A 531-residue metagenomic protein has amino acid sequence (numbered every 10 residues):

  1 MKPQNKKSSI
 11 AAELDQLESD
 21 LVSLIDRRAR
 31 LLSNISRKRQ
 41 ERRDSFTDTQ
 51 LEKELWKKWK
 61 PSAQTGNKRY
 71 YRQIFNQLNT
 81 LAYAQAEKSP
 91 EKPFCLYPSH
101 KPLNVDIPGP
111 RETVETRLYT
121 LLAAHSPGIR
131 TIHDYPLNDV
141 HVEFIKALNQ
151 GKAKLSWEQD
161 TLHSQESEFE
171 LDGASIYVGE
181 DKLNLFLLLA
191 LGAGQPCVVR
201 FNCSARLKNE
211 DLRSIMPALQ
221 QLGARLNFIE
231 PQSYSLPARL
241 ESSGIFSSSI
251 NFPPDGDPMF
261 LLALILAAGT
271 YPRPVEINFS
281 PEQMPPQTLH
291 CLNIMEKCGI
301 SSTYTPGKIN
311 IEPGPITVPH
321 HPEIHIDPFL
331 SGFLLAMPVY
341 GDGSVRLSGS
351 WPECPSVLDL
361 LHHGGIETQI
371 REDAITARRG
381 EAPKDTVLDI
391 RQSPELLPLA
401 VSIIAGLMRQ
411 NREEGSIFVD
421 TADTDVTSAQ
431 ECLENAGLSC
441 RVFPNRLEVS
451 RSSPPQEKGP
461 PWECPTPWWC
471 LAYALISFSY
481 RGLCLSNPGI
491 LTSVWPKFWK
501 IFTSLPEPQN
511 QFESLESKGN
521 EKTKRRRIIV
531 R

Functional and structural regions predicted by a protein language model:
P3, S8, D15, R30 (+2 more regions): Short, structured segments at the rim of ligand-binding sites
L21-V22, A218: A general, composition-driven signal for non-globular sequence regions
T49: Divalent-cation-assisted or electrostatically stabilized phosphate/pyrophosphate-binding catalytic cores
